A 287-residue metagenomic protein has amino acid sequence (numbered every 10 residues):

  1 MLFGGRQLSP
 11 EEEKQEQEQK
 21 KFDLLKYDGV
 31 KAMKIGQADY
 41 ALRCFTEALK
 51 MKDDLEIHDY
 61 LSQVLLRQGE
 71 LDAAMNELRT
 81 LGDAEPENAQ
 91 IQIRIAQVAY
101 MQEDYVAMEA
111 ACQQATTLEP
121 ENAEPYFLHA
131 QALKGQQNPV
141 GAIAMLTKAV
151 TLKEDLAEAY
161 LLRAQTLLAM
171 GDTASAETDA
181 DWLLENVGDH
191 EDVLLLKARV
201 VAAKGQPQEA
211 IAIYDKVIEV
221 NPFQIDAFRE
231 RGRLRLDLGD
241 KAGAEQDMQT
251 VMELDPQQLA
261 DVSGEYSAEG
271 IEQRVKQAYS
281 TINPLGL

Functional and structural regions predicted by a protein language model:
L2-L24: TPR-adjacent "capping" and linker segments in tetratricopeptide-repeat scaffold/adaptor proteins
L2-P10, E245-Q246, E253-L287: Terminal, low-structured helical/coil segments at or just beyond the last alpha-helical repeat
E18-E56, Y60-R67, Q90, R94-E103 (+2 more regions): Alpha-helical segment of the N-proximal tetratricopeptide repeat
F22, L55-E56, A89-Q90, A123-E124 (+4 more regions): Helix-start (N-cap) detector for alpha-helical repeat units in TPR-like alpha-solenoids, especially tetratricopeptide
G36-Y40, Q68-T80, Q102-Q114, Q136-K148 (+3 more regions): Structural signature of tandem alpha-helical TPR/SEL1-like repeats, specifically the intra-repeat loop/turn
K52-D53, P86, P120, E154 (+3 more regions): Short coil turns that delineate tetratricopeptide repeat
Y60-L61, R94, L128, L162 (+3 more regions): Canonical tetratricopeptide repeat
E185, R229, R233-A260: TPR/TPR-like (Sel1-like) alpha-helical repeat modules
